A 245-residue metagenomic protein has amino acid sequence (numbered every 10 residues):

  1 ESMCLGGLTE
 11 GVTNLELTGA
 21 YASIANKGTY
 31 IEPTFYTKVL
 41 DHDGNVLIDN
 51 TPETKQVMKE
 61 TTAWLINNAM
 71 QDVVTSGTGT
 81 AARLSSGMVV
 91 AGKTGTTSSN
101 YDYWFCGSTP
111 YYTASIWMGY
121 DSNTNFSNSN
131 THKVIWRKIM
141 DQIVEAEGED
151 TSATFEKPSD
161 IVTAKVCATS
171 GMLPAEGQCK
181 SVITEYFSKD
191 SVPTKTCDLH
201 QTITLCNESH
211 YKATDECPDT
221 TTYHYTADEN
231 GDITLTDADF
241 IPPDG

Functional and structural regions predicted by a protein language model:
S2-G6: Non-catalytic, structured segments within soluble enzyme domains
G11-L199, I203: A penicillin-recognizing enzyme superfamily signal
T202-G245: C-terminal functional modules
